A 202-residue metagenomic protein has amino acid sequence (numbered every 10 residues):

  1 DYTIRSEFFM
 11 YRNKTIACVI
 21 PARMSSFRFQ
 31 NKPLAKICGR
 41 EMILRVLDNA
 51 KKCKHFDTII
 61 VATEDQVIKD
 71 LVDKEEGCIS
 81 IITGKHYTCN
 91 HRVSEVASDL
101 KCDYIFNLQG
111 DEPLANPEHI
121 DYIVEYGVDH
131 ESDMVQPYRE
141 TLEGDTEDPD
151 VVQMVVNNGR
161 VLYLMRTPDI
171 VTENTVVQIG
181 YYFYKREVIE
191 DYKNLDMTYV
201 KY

Functional and structural regions predicted by a protein language model:
D1-F9: Short, Lys/Arg-enriched N-terminal segments with co-localized hydrophobic residues within the first ~10-30 amino acids
R12-T63: N-terminal glycine-rich phosphate-binding loop and ensuing alpha1 helix
F56, C102, H130-S132: Short, high-confidence coil segments that cap the C-terminus of an alpha-helix and link into the following beta-strand
I60, Q66-E125: Short phosphate-binding loop-to-helix
A115-T198: Conserved core of the sugar-phosphate nucleotidyltransferase
